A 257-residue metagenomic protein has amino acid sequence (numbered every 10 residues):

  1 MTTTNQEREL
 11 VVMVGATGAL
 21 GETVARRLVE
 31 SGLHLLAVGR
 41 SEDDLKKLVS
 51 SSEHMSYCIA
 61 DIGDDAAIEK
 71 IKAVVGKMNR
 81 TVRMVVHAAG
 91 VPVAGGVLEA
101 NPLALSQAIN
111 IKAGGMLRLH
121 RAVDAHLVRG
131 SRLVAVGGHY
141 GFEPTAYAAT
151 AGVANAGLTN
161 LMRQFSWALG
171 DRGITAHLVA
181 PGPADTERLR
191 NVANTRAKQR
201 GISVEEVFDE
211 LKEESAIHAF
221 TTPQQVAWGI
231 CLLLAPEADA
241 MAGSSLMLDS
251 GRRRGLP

Functional and structural regions predicted by a protein language model:
T2, A242-P257: Short C-terminal tail/terminal secondary-structure segment of NAD(P)H-dependent dehydrogenase/reductase domains
T17-G18: Conserved glycine-rich cofactor-binding loop
K77, I111-S131, S166-W167, A235: Amphipathic alpha-helical dimer-interface segment in Rossmann-like NAD(P)H-dependent oxidoreductases
A88-A94, G251: Conserved NAD(P)H cofactor-binding loop of Rossmann-fold oxidoreductase domains
V91, L98-R118, V134, A151 (+1 more regions): Catalytic Tyr-X3-Lys loop
R132-D171, G182-A184: Catalytic loop of short-chain dehydrogenase/reductase
G170, T175, M241-G243: Short, small/polar-rich loop/turn modules that mediate ligand/substrate recognition or access, typified
L178, I202-M241, L248-S250: C-terminal helical subdomain
